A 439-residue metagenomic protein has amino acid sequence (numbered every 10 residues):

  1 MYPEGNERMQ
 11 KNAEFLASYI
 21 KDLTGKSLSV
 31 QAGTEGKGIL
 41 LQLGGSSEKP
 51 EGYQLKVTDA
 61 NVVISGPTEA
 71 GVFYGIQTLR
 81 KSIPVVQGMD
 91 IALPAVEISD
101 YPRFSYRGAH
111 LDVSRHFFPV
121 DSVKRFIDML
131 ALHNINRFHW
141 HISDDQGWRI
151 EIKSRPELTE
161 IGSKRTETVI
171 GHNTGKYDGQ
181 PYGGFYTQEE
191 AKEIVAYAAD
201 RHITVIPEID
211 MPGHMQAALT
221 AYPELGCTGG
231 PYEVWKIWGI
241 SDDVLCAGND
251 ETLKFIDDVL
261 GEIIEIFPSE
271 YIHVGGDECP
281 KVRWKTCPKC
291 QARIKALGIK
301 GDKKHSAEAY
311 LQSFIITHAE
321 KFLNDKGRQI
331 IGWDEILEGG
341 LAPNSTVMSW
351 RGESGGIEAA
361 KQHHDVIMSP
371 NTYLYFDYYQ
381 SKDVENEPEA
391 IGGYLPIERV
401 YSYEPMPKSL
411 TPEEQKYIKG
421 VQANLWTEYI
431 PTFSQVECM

Functional and structural regions predicted by a protein language model:
M1-Y106: Contiguous, structured surface segment used for ligand recognition
I20, T68, A109, L130 (+4 more regions): Conserved, mostly hydrophobic/aromatic
F104-R107, N134-N136, A199-I203, P268-I272 (+4 more regions): Short, well-ordered coil/turn segments that N-cap beta-strands
G108-S122, V244-E251: Active-site mouth loops of central-metabolism enzymes
D112-D145: A conserved hydrophobic secondary-structure block that centers on an alpha-helix together with its immediately flanking
Q146-D200, M215-K254, R283-A307, S313: Aromatic- and acidic-residue-enriched carbohydrate-binding clefts of CAZyme catalytic domains
L253-D257, G261, E265-G276, P280-M348 (+1 more regions): Gly/Pro-rich turn-and-neighbor structural signature
Q329-S345, W350-M439: Flexible, acidic glycine-rich loops studded with aromatic residues
